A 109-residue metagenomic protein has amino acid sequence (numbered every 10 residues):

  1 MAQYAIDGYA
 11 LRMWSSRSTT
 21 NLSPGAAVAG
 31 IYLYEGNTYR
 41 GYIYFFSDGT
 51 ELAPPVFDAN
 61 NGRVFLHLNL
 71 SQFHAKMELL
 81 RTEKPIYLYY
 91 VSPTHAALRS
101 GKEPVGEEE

Functional and structural regions predicted by a protein language model:
M1-F45: OB-fold ssDNA-binding interfaces and closely related basic DNA-contact patches used across DNA replication/repair
A2-G8, T19-N21, N61-F65, Q72-K76 (+1 more regions): Short linear motifs at secondary-structure transitions and domain/linker junctions
G8-A10, G49, P85, H95: Generic N-terminal initiation segments characterized by hydrophobic and/or small/turn-forming residues
W14, T19, E51-A53, A96 (+1 more regions): Residues in flexible loops and secondary-structure boundaries
S16, G36, D48, V91-P93 (+1 more regions): Generic structural motif
P24-G30, L52-V56, H95-K102: Short, well-ordered strand-loop elements centered on a beta-strand within folded domains, enriched for acidic residues
F45-E78: Short, conserved turn/kink motifs that form compact alpha/beta structural patches or helix kinks used as
F65-E109: Short, compact, well-ordered microdomains
